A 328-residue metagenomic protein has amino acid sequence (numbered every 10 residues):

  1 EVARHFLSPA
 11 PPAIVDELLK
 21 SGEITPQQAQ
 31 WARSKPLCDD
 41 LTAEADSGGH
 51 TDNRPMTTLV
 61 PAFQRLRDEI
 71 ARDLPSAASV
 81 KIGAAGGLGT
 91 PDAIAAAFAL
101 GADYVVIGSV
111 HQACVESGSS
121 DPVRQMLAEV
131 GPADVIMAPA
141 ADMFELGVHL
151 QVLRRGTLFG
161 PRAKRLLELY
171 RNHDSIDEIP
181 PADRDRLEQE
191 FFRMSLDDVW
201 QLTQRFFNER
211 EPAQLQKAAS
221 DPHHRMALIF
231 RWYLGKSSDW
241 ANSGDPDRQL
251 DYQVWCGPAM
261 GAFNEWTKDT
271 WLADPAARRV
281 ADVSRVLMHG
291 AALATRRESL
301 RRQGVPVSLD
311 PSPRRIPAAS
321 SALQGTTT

Functional and structural regions predicted by a protein language model:
E1-I82, P91-D103, I107-S109, A113: Alpha/beta enzyme core
V2-S47, Q151-T328: C-terminal extensions of enzymes
Q64-R67, A71, L127, G131 (+2 more regions): Structural signal for hydrophobic packing residues in well-ordered secondary-structure cores of soluble enzyme domains
G83-A84, D134: A generic secondary-structure micro-motif detector that highlights 1-2 residue hydrophobic/ambivalent hotspots embedded
G87: A helicase ATPase "motif cassette" and its flanking acidic/Ser/Thr-rich regulatory loops
P91-I94, F98, G118, P139 (+1 more regions): C-terminal or late-domain output modules
C114-D134: C-terminal helical cap(s) of enzyme catalytic domains, especially alpha/beta-barrels
A133-V152: Phosphate/diphosphate-binding loops
